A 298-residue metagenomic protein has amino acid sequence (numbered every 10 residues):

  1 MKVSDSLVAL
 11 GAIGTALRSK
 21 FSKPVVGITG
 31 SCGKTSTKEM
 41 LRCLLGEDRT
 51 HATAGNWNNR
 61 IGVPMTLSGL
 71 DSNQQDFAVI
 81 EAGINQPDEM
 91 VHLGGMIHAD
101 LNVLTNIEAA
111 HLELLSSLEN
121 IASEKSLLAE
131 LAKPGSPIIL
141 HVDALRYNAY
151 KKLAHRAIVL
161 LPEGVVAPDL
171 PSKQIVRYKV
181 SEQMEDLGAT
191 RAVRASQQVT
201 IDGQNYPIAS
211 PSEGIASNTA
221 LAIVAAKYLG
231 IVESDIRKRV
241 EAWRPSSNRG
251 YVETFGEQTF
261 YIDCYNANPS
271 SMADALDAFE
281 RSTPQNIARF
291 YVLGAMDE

Functional and structural regions predicted by a protein language model:
M1-D5, V176-K179: Short acidic-hydrophobic, aromatic-tinged amphipathic segments that line or gate anion-handling sites
K2, L7-R156: Phosphate-binding loop of NTP-binding sites
L10-I13, L41, L45, T66-L67 (+3 more regions): Buried hydrophobic packing segments
A52-A54, I80-E81, T190-A192, I208-S210 (+2 more regions): Thr-Gly-centered strand-to-loop micro-motif
D71, G95-I97, V224-G230, A278-Q285: Alpha-helix C-terminal capping segments
V103-T259: Acidic, Mg2+-coordinating active-site environments of NTP-dependent enzymes
S246, C264-E298: Active-site beta-alpha connecting loops in nucleotide-dependent enzymes
